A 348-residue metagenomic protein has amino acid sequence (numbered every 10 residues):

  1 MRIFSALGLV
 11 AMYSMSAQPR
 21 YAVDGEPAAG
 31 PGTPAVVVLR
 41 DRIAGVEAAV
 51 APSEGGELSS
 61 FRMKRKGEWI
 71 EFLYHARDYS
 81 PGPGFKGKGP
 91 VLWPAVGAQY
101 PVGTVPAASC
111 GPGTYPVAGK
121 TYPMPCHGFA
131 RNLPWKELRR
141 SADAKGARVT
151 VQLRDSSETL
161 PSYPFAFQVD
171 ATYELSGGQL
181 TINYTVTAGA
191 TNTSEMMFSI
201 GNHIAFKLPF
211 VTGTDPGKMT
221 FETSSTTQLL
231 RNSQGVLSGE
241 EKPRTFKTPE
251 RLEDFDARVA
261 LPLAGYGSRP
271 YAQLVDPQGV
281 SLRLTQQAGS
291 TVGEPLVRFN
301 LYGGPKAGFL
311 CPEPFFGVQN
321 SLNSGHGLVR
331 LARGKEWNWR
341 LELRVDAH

Functional and structural regions predicted by a protein language model:
M1-F4, F167: Positively charged n-region of N-terminal signal peptides that target proteins for export
A6-L7, N323: Generic anion/oxyanion-binding catalytic loop in active/binding sites
L7-A17: Hydrophobic h-region of N-terminal signal peptides that target proteins for export in Gram-negative bacteria
Q18-N183, G189-H348: Surface-exposed acidic/polar loop and edge beta-strand patches at domain peripheries
